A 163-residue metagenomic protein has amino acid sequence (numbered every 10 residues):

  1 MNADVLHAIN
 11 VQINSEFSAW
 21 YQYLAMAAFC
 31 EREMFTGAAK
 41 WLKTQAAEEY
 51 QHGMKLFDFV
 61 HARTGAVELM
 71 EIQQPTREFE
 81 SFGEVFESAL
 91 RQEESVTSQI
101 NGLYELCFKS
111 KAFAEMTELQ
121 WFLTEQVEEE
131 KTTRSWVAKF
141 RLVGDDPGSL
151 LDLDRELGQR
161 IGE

Functional and structural regions predicted by a protein language model:
M1-E163: Iron-associated oxidoreductase/ferritin-like identity signal
